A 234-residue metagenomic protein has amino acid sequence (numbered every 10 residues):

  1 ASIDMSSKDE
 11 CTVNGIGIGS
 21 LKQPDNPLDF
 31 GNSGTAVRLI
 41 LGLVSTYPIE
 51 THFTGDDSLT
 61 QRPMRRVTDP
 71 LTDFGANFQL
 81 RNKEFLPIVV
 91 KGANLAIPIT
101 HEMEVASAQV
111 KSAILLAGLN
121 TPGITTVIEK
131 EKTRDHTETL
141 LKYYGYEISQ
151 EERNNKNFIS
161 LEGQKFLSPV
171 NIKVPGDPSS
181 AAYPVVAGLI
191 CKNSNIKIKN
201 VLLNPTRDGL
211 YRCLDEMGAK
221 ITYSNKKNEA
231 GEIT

Functional and structural regions predicted by a protein language model:
A1-T234: Structural preference for solvent-exposed beta-strand-turn elements and adjacent flexible terminal/loop segments within
